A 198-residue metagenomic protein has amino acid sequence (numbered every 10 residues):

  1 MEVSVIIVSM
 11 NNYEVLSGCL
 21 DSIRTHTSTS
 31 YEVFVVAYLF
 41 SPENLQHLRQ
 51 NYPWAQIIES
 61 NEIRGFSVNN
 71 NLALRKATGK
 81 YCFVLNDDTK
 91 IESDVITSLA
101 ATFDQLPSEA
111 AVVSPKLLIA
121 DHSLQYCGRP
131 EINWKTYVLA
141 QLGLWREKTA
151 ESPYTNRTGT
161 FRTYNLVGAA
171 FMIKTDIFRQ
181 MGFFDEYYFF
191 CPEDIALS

Functional and structural regions predicted by a protein language model:
E2-S4, E32, A196: Cell-envelope/extracellular polymer assembly enzymes that use nucleotide-activated donors
D21-S30: Short, acidic, metal-binding catalytic loop of nucleotide-sugar glycosyltransferases
S22, V35-L45, E62, E92: A conserved acidic beta->alpha catalytic loop
S60-A77: Glycine-rich, basic loop-to-helix element that forms the pyrophosphate-binding segment of sugar-nucleotide handling
C82: Short aromatic/hydrophobic "clamp" motif used to bind/position activated sugar donors
D94-C127: Conserved donor NDP-sugar-binding/catalytic core segment of glycosyltransferases
Y137-Q141, E151-I173, I195: A recurrent flexible, glycine/aromatic-enriched loop bordering the glycosyltransferase active site that acts as
Y164-S198: A short, conserved alpha-helix in the catalytic core of glycosyltransferases
